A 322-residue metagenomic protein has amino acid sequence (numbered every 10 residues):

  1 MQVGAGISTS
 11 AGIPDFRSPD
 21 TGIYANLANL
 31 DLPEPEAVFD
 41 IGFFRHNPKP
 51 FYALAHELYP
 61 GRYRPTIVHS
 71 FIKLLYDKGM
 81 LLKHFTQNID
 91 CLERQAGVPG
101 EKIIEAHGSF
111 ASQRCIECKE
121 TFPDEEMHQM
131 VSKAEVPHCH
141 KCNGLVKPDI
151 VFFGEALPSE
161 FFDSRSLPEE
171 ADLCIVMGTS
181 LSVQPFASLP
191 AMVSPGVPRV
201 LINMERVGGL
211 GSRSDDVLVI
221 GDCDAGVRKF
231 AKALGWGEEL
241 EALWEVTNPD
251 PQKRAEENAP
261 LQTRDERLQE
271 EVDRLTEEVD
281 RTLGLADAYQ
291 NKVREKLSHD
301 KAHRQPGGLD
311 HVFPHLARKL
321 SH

Functional and structural regions predicted by a protein language model:
M1-H322: Conserved catalytic core of sirtuin-type NAD+-dependent deacylases
